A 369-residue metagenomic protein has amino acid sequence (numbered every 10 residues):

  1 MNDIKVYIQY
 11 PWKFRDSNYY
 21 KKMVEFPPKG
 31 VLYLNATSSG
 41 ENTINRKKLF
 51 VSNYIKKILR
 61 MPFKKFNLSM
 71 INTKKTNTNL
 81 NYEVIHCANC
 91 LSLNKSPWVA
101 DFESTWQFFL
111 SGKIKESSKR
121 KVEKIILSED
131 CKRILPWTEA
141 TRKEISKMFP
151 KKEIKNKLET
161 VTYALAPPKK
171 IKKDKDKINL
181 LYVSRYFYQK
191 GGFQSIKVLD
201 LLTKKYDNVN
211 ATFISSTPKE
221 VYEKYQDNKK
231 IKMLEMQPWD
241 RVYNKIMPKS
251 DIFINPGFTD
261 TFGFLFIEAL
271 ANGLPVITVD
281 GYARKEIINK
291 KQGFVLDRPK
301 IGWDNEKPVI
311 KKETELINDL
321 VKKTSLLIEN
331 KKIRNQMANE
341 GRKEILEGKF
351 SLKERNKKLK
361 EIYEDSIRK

Functional and structural regions predicted by a protein language model:
K75, I114-I134: Membrane-proximal helix-turn-helix segments that form the acceptor-binding/catalytic region of lipid-linked
L127-K157, L165: A short, active-site helix/loop in glycosyltransferases that binds the activated sugar's phosphate group
L135, K172-K190, I196-D200: Conserved donor-binding/catalytic core segment of Leloir-type glycosyltransferases
E220-N244, K249: Nucleotide-activated donor-binding/catalytic signature segment of Leloir-type glycosyltransferases, i.e., the conserved
F258: Aromatic "clamp/platform" in nucleotide-sugar-dependent glycosyltransferases that forms part of the donor/acceptor
P275-T278, F294-V295: Short hydrophobic beta-strand element within catalytic cores of glycosyltransferases and related nucleotide-activated
K285-S325: Change "using UDP/GDP/dTDP sugars" to "using nucleotide sugars
K311-K322, L326-E364: A charged, aromatic-enriched C-terminal amphipathic alpha-helix characteristic of glycosyltransferases across folds
